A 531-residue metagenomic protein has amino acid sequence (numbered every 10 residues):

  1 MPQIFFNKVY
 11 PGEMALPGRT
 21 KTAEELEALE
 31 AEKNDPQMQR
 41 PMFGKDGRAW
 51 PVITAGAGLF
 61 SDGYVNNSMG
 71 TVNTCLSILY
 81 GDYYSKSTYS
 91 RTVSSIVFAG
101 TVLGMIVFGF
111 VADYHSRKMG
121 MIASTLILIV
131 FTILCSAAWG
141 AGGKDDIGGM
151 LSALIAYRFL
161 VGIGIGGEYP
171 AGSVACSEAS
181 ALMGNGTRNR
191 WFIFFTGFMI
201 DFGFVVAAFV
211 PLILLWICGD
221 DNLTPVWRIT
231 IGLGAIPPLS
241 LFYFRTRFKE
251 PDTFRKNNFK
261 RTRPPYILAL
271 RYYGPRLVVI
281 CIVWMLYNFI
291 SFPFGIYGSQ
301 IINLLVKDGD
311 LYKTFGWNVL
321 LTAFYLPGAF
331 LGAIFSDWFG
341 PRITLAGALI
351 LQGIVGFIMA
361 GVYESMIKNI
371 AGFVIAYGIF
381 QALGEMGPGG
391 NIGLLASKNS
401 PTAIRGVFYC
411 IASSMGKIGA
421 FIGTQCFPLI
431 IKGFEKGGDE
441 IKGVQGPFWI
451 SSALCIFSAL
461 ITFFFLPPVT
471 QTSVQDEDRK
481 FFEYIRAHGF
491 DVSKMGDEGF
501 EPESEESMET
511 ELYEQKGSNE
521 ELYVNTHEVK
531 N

Functional and structural regions predicted by a protein language model:
M1-N531: Transmembrane-helix signature of 12-pass secondary carriers
